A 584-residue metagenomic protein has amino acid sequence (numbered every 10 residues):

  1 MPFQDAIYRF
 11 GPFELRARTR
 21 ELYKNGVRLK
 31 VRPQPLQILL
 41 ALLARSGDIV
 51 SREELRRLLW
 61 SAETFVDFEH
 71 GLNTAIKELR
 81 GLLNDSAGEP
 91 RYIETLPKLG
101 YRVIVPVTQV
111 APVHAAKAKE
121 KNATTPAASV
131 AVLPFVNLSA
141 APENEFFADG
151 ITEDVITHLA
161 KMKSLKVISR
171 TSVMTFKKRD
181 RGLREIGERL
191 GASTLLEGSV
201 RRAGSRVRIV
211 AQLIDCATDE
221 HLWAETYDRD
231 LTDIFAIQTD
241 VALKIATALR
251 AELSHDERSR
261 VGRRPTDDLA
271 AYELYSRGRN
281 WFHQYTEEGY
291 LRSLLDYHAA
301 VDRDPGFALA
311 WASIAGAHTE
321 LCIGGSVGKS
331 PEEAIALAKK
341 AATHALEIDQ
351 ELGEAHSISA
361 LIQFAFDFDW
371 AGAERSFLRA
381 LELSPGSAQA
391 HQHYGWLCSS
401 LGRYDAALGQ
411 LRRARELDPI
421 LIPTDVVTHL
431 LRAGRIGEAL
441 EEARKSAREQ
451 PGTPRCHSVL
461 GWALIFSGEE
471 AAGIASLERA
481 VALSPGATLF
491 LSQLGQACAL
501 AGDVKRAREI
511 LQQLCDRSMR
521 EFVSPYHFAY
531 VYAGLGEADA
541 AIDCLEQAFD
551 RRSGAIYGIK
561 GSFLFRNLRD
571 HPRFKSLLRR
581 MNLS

Functional and structural regions predicted by a protein language model:
D5-R9, R16-A17, E21-K30, Q34-T74 (+6 more regions): Acidic, proline/glycine-rich low-complexity intrinsically disordered segments
V27-L29, E94, Y557, R566: Pre-signature/interface helix of ABC/ABC-like ATPase nucleotide-binding domains
P35-I38, L79, P525: The N-cap/first-turn positions of alpha helices within or immediately adjacent to helix-turn-helix DNA-binding domains
N73-A75, R80-A116: Intrinsically disordered, low-complexity glycine/proline-rich and charged
D85, A192, F574: Hydrophobic patch in the ABC ATPase nucleotide-binding domain
T488-Q493, E521-A533, Y557-G558: Amphipathic alpha-helical protein-interaction segments enriched in hydrophobic
Y526-R551: Sterile Alpha Motif
D543-S584: C-terminal non-catalytic interaction modules
